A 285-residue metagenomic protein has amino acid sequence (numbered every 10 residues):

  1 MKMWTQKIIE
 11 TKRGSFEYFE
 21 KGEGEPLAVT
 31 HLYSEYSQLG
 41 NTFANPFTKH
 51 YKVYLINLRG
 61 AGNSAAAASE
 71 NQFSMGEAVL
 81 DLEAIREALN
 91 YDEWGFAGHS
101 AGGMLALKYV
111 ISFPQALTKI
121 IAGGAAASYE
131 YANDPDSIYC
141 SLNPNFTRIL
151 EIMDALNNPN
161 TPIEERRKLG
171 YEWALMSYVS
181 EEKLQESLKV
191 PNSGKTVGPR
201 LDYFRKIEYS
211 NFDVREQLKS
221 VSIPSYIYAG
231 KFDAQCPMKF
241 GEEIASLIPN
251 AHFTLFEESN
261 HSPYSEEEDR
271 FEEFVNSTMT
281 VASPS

Functional and structural regions predicted by a protein language model:
I8-N71: Conserved HGGG/HGGXW glycine-rich cap/lid loop of the alpha/beta-hydrolase fold
Y54, L58-A101, E273: Active-site loop/oxyanion-hole signature of alpha/beta-hydrolase fold enzymes
G103-P114: Short glycine-enriched nucleophile-adjacent loop and the immediately C-terminal alpha-helix near the catalytic center
T118-A155: Flexible "cap/lid" loop of the alpha/beta hydrolase fold
N157-Y203, I207: Conserved alpha/beta-hydrolase catalytic His-Asp/Glu region
V221, I227-A229: Short beta-strand/loop motif that positions the catalytic acidic residue of the alpha/beta-hydrolase fold
F232-C236: Acidic catalytic loop of the alpha/beta-hydrolase fold
F256-E272: Catalytic histidine-centered segment of alpha/beta-hydrolase-like enzymes
